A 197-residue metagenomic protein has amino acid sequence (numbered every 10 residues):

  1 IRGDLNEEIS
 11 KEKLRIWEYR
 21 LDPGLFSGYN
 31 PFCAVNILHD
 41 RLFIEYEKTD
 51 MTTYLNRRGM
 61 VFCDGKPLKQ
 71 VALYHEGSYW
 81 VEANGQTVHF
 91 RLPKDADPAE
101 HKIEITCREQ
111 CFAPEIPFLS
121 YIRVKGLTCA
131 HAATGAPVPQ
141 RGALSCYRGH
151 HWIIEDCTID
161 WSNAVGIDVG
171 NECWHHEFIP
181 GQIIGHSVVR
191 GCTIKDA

Functional and structural regions predicted by a protein language model:
I1-R148, W152-I153, T158-D160, G166-D168 (+1 more regions): Extracellular polysaccharide-degrading/modifying enzymes targeting complex plant/algal/animal polysaccharides
R141, I184, V189: Short coil/loop residues immediately preceding or within conserved phosphate-binding loops of NTP-utilizing enzyme
V189-A197: Short, intrinsically disordered, charge-balanced linker/junction segments flanking boundaries in proteins
